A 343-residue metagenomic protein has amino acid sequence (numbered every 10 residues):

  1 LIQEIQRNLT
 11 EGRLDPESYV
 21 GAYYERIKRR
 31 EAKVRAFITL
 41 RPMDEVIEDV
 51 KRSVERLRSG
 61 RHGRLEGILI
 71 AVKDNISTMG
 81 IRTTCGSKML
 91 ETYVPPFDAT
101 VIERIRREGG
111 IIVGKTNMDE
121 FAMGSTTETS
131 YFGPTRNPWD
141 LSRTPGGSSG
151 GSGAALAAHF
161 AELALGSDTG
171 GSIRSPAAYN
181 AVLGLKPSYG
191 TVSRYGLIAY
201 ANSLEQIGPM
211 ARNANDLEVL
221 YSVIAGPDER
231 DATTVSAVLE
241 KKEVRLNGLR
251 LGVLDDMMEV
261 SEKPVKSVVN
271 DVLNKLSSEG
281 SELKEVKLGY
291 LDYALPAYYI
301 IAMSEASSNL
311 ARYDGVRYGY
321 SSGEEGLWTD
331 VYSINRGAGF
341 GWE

Functional and structural regions predicted by a protein language model:
L1-E48, S278-G280: An N-terminal boundary/leader segment
R13-V20, K51, S261-K287, D314 (+1 more regions): Acyltransferase
M43-E66, V72, E91-P95, I105 (+1 more regions): Flexible, acidic active-site loops/lids enriched in D/E/S/T/G that coordinate Mg2+ and/or position polar
R61-T84, I111-G114, M118, L276 (+1 more regions): Conserved small-residue hinge/capping positions at short loops/turns that sit at secondary-structure boundaries within
L65-C85, L246-L254, S304-E343: Short helix-loop capping/hinge segments that flank enzyme active sites or metal/cofactor-binding pockets
M79-T92, A158: DPxDG-like acidic metal-binding loop motif
F97-I224: Short glycine/serine-rich loop segments
K186-S267, E325-I334: A short helix-breaking turn/cap at a secondary-structure junction
